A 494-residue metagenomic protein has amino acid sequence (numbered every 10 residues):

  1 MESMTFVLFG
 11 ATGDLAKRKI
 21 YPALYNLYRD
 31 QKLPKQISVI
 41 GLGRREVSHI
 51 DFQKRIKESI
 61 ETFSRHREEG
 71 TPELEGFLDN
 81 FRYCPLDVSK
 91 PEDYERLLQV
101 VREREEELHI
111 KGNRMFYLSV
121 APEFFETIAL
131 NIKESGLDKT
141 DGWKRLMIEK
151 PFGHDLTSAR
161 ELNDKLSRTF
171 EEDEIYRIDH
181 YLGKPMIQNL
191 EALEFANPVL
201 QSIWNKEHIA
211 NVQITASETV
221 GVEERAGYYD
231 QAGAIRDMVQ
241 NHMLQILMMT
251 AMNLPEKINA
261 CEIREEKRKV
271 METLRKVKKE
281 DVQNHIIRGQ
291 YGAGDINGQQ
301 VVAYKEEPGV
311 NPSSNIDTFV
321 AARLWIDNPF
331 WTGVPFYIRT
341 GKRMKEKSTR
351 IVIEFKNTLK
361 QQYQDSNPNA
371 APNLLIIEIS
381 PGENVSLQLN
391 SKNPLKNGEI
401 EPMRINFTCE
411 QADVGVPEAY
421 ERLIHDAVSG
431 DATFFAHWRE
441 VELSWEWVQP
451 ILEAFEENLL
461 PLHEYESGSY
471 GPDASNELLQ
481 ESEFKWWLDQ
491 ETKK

Functional and structural regions predicted by a protein language model:
M1-I148, F152-K494: Secretory/organelle targeting and membrane-embedding segments
